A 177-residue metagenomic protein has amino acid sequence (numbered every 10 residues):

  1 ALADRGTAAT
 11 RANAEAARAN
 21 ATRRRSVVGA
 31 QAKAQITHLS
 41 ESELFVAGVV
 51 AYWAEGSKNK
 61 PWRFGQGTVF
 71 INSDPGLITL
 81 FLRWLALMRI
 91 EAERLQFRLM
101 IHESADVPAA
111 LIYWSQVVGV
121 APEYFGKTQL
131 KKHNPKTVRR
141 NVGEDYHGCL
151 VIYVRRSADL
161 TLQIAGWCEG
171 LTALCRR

Functional and structural regions predicted by a protein language model:
A1-R177: Domain-length accessory/inserted modules outside core catalytic folds
